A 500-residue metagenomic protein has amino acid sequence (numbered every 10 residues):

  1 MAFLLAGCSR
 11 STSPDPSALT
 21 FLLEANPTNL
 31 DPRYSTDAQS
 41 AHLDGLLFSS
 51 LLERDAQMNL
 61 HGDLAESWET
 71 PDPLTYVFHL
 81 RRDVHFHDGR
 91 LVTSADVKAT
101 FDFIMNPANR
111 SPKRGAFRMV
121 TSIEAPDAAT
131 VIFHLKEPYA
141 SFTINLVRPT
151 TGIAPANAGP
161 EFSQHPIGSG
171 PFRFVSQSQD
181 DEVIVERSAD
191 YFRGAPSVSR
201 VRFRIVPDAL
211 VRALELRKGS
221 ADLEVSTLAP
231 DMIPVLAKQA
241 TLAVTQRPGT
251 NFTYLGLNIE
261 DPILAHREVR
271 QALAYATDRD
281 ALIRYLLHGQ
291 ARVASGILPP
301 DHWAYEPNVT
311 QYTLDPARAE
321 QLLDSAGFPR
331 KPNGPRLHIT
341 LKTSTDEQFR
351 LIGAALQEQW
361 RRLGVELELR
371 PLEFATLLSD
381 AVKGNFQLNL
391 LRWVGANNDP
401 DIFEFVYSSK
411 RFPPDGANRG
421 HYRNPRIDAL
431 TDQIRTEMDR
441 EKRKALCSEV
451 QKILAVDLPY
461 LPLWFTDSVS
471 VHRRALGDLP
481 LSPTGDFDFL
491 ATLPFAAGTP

Functional and structural regions predicted by a protein language model:
S9-T12, V77, E366-L377, F405-R474 (+1 more regions): Extracytoplasmic/peripheral linker and loop segments enriched in polar/acidic and small residues with frequent Thr/Pro
S11-T12, A326-G395, R440: Ligand/substrate-recognition segments at binding pockets and active sites
T12, E69, V77-H79, K113-P155: Surface-exposed binding/hinge segments that line and control ligand-binding clefts or catalytic entry sites
L23-D72, D102, H165-S169: N-terminal lobe/hinge region of extracytoplasmic solute-binding protein
N59, I144-P196, R200, D208-L210 (+2 more regions): Gly/Pro-rich hinge or "lid" segments in bacterial periplasmic/extracellular proteins
P160, S188-P234, Q357-E358, E366-E368: Ligand-site clamp/hinge motif
R187, A265-E358, R423, E449 (+1 more regions): Append "and occasionally in soluble cytosolic enzymes with long acidic Gly/Pro-rich linkers
S470-P500: Long beta-strand-rich cores associated with HINT superfamily self-processing modules
